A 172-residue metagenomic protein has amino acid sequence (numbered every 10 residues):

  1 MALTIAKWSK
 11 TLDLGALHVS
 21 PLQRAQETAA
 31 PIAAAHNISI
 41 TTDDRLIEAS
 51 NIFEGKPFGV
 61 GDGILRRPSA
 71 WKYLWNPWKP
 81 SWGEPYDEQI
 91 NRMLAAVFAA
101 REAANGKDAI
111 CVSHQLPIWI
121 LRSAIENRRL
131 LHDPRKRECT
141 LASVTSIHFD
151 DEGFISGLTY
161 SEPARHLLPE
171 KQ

Functional and structural regions predicted by a protein language model:
M1-I40: Active-site-proximal alpha-helix that buttresses catalytic centers in soluble enzyme cores
L3-K10, I90, L94-E102: Generic structural signal for well-ordered alpha-helical scaffold segments
W8, I38-T42, E48-G61, E102-K107 (+1 more regions): Acidic, low-complexity terminal tails and accessory targeting/binding regions of phosphate-metabolizing enzymes
V19-S20, N91, V112-S113: Short beta-strand scaffold positions
A25-Q26, A49, P117-W119: Short, active-site-adjacent cap segments at secondary-structure transitions
P31, I120-A124: Active-site signature of alpha/beta-hydrolase-fold catalytic machinery across serine- and Asp/Cys-nucleophile hydrolases
A34-L94, Y160: Phosphate-handling substructures
K107-Q115: Generic beta-sheet signal
